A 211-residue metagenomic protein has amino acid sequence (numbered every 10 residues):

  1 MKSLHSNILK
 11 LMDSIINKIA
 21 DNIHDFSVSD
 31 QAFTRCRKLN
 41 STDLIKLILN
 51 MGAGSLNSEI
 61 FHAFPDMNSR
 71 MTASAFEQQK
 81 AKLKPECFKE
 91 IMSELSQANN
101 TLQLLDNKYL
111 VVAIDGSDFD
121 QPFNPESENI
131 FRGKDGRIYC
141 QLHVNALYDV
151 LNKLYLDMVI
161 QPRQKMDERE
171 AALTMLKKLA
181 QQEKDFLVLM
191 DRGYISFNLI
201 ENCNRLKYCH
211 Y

Functional and structural regions predicted by a protein language model:
M1-Y211: Conserved, well-structured functional cores that handle cations and Mg-NTP chemistry
